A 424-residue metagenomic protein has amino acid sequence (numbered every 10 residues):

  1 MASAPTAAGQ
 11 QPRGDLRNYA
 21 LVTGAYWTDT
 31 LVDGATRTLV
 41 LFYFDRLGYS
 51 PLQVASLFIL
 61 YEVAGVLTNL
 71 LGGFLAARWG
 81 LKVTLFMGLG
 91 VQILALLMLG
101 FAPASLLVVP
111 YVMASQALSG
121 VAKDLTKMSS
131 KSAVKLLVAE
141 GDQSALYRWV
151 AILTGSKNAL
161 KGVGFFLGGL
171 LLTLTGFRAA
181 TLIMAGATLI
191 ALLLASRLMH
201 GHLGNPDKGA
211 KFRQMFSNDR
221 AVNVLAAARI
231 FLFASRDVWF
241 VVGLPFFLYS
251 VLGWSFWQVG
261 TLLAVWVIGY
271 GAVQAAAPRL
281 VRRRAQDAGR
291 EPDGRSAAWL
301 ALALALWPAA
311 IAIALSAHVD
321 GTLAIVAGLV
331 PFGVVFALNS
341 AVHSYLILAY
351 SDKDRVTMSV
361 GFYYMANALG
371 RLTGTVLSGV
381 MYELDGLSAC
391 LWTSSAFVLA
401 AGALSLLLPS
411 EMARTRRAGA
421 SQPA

Functional and structural regions predicted by a protein language model:
A2-L16, R197-S235, S250, R282 (+1 more regions): Juxtamembrane intracellular "pre-TM" segments in multi-pass secondary transporters
Q11-V63, N223-W266: Helix-loop boundary and gating motifs at the non-cytosolic
W27, A95, L106-T126, T322-L338: Hydrophobic core of transmembrane alpha-helices in multi-pass small-molecule transporters, especially MFS/SLC-type
E62-L70, K161-G162, V267-A275, R371-L372: Residue-level signature of mid-helix packing/kink "hotspots" within the transmembrane helices of 12-pass Major
T68-L81, L172, A272-D293, Y382: Helix-to-loop junctions at the C-terminal end of transmembrane segments in multipass secondary transporters
F86, G90-L106, L302-V319: C-terminal ends and interior cores of transmembrane alpha-helices in multi-pass membrane transporters/permeases
S115-K157: Cytoplasmic helix-loop-helix junction between adjacent transmembrane helices in 12-TM secondary transporters
D293-H343: C-terminal transmembrane helical hairpin of 12-TM major facilitator-type secondary transporters
